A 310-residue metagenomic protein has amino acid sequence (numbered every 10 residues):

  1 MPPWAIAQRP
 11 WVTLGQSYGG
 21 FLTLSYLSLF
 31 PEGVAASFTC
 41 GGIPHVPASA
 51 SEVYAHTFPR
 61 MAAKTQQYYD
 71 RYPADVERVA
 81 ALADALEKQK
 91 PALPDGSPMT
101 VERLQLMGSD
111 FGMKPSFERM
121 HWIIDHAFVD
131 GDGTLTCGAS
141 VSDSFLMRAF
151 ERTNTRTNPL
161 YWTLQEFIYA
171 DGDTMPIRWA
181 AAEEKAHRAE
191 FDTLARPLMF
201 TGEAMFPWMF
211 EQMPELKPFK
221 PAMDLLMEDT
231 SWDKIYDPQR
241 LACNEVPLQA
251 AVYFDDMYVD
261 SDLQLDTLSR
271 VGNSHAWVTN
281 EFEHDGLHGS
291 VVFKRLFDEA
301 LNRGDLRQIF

Functional and structural regions predicted by a protein language model:
M1-P10: Conserved acidic catalytic loop of the alpha/beta-hydrolase fold
R9-S49: Conserved hydrolase catalytic core segment
E32-E87: A catalytic-pocket lid/entrance helix-loop region that shapes and gates access to the active site across common
K90-D229: Alpha/beta-hydrolase fold active-site neighborhood
S116-M120, D256-L263: Conserved alpha/beta-hydrolase "acid-adjacent" motif
I123-D125, V246, D260-L268: Short alpha-helix in the alpha/beta-hydrolase fold that links the catalytic acid
N244-E245, Q249-V252: Short beta-strand/loop motif that positions the catalytic acidic residue of the alpha/beta-hydrolase fold
Y258, W277-R295, L306-I309: Catalytic histidine-centered segment of alpha/beta-hydrolase-like enzymes
